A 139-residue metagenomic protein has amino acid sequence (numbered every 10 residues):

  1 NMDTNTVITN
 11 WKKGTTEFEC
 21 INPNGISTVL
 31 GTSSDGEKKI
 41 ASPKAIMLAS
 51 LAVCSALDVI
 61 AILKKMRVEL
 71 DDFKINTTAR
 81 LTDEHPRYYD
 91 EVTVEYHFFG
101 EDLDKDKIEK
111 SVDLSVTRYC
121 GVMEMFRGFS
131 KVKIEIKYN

Functional and structural regions predicted by a protein language model:
M2-A49, I60-N139: Extended beta-strand/beta-hairpin segments
